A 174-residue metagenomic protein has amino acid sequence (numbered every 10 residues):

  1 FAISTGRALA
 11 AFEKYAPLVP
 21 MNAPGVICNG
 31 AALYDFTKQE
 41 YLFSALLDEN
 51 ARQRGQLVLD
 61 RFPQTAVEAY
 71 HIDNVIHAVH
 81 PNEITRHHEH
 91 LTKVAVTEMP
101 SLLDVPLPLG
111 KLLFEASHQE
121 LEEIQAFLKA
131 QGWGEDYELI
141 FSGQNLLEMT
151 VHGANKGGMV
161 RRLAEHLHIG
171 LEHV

Functional and structural regions predicted by a protein language model:
F1, T5-A8, K14-A16, N22-A23 (+7 more regions): Generic structural signal for short, flexible, solvent-exposed coil/loop and linker residues
F1-A2, M21-A23, K111, E172-V174: Short active-site oxyanion
A2-I84: Active-site phosphate-binding/coordination module
Q64-V174: Conserved acidic, metal-coordinating active-site core of Asp-based, Mg2+-dependent phosphoryl-transfer enzymes
